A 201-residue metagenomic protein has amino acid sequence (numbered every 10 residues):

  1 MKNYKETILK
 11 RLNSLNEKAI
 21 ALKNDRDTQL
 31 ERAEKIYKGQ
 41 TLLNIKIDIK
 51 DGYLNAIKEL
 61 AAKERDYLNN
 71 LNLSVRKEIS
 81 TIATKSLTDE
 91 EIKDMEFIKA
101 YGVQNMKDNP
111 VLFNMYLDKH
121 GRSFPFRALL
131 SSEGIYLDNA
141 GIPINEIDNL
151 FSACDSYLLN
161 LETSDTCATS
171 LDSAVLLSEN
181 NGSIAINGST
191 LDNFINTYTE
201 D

Functional and structural regions predicted by a protein language model:
M1-D51: Short, charged, low-complexity amphipathic alpha-helix
K2-K10, L43-I142: Long, charge-patterned amphipathic interaction tracts in eukaryotic proteins
T7, T28, T41, T81-T84 (+4 more regions): Residue-identity detector for threonine
A19-A21, A33, A56, A61-A62 (+8 more regions): A sequence-composition feature that detects small, non-aromatic residues
G141-D201: C-terminal modules of long, charged coiled-coil scaffolds in eukaryotic assembly complexes
